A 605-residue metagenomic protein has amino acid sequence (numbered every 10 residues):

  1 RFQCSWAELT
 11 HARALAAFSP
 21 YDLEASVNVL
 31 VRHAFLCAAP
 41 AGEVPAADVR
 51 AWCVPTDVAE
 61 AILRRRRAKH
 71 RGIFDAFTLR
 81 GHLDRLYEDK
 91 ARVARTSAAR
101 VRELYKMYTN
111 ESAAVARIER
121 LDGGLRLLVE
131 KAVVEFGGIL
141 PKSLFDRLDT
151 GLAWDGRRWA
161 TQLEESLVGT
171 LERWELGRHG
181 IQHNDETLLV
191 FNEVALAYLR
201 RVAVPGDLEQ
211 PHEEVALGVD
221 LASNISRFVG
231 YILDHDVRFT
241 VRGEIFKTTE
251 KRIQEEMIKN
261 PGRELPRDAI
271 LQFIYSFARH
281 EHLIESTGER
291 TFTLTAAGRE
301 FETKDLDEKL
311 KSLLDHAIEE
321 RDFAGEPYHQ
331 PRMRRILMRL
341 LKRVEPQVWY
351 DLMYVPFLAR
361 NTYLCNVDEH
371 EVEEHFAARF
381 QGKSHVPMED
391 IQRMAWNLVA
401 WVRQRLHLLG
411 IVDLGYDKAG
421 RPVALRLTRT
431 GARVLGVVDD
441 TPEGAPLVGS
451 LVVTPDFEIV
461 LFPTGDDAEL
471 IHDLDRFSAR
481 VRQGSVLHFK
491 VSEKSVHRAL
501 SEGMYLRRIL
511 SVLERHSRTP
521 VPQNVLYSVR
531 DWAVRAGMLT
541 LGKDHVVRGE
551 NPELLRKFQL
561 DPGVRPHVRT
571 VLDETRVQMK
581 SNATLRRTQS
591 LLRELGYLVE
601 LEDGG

Functional and structural regions predicted by a protein language model:
R1-P387, F457-V460, E469, A479 (+2 more regions): Short, amphipathic alpha-helical interface elements at domain boundaries that mediate macromolecular binding
A216-S226, I232, S312-G605: Extended alpha-helical interface modules used as scaffolds for assembling large macromolecular complexes
